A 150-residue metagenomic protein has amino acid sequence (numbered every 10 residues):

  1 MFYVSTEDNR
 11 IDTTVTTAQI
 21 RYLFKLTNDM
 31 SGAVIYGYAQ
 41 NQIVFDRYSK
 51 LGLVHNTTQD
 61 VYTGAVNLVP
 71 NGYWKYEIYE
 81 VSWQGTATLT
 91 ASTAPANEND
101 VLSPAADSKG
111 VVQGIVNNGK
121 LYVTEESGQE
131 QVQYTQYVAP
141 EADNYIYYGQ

Functional and structural regions predicted by a protein language model:
M1-Q40: N-terminal "first-domain core" detector
T6-D12, L53-T58, I78-A87: Short regulatory "switch" loops immediately downstream of catalytic or recognition motifs within protein catalytic
V15-Y22, P70-N71, P140, G149: Short coil-to-beta strand junction motifs in C2/discoidin
S31-I35, D60-V61, W83-L89: Short, surface-exposed beta-strand/loop "edge" segments at domain boundaries and coil↔beta transitions
A39-V69: A beta-strand/beta-hairpin structural motif
V66-E125: Internal, hydrophobic beta-strand segments that form the core of beta-sheet-rich folds
S108-Q150: Compositionally biased low-complexity segments at domain edges in trafficked proteins and select soluble regulators
